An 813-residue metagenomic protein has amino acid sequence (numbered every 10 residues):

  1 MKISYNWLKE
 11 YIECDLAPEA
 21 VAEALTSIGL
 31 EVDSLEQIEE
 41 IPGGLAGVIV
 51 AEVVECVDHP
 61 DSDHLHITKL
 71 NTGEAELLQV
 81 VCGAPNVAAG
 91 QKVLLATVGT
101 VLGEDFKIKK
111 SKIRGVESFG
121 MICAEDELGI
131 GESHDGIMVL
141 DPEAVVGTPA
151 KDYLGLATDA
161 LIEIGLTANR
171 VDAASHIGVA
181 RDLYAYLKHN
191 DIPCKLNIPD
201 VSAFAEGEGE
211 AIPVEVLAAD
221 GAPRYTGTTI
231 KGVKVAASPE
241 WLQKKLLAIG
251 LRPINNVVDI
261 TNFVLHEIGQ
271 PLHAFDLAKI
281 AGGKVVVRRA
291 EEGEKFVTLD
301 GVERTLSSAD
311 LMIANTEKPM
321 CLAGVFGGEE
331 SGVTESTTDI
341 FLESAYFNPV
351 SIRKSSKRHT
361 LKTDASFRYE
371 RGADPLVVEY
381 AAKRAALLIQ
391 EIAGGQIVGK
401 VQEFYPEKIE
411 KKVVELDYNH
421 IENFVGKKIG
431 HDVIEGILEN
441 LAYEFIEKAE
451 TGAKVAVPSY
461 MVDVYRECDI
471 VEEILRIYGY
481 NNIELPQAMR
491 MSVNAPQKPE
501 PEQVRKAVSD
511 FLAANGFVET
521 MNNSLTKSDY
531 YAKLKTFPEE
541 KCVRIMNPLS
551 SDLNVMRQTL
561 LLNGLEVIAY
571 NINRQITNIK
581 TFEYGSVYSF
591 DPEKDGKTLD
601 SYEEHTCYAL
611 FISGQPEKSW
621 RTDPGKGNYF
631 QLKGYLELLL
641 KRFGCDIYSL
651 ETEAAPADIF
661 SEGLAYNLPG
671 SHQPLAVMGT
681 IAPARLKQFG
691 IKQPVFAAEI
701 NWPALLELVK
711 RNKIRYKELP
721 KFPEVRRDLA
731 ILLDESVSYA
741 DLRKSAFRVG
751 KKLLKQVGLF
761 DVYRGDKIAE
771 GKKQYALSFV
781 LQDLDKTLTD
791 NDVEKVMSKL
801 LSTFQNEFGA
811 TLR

Functional and structural regions predicted by a protein language model:
M1-A205, F341, D364, G372-P375 (+2 more regions): Phosphate-backbone binding interfaces of nucleic-acid-interacting proteins
K2, E19, E439-I446, E467 (+4 more regions): A carboxyl-terminal module marker
Y5, E23, I28, E40 (+1 more regions): Glycine/proline-enriched, intrinsically flexible loops and inter-domain linkers
E40-G44, A203-A205, V264, S492-V493 (+5 more regions): Beta-rich nucleic-acid/ligand-interaction surfaces
I49-Q79, G147, Q243, N255 (+1 more regions): Conserved mixed alpha/beta core segments that line enzyme active sites in large multi-domain catalysts
R114-G129, S133-V139, A150-A160, I164 (+5 more regions): Mobile "lid/hinge" segments at catalytic clefts and subdomain interfaces of large enzymes
L183, L187-L217, A393-I421, K427-K428 (+1 more regions): Terminal amphipathic helices with adjacent charged low-complexity linkers/tails
V414-F582, R727, V780-L784, D792-R813: Extended, well-folded interaction surfaces typified by the phenylalanyl-tRNA synthetase beta subunit core
